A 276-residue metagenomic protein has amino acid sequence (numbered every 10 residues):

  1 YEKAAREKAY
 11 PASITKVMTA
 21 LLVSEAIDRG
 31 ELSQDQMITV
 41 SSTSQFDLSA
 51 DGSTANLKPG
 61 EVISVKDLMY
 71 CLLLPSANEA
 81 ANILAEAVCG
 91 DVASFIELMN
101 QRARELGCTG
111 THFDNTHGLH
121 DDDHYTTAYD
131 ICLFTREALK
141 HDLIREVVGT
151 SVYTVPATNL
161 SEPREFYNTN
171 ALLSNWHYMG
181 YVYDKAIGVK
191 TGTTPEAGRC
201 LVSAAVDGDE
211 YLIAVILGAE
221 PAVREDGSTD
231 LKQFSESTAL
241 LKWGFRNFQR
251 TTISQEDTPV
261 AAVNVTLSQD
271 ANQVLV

Functional and structural regions predicted by a protein language model:
Y1-Y129, L133-D142: Active-site-adjacent loops and short helices of periplasmic peptidoglycan-processing enzymes
C108-T109, H120-Y125, Y129-V276: Domain-terminus/edge residues, biased toward the C-terminal soluble/receptor-binding domains of extracytoplasmic
